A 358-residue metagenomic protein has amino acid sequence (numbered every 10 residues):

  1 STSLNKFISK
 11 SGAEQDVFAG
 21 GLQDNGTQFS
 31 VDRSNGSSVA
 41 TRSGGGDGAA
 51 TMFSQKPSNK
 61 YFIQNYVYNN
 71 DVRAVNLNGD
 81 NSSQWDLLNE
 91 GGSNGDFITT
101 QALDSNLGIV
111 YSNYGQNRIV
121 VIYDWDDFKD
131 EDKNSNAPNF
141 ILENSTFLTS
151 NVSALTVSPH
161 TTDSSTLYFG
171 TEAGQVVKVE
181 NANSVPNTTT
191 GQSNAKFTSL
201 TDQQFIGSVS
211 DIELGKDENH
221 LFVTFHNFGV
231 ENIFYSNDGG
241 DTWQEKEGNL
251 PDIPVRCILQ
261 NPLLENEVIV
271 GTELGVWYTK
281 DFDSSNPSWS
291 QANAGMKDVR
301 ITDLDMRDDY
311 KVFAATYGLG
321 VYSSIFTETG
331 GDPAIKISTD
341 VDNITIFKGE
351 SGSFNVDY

Functional and structural regions predicted by a protein language model:
S1-E328: Beta-propeller blade termini and top-face loops
E328-Y358: Long beta-sheet-rich domains in secretory-pathway and surface-associated proteins
